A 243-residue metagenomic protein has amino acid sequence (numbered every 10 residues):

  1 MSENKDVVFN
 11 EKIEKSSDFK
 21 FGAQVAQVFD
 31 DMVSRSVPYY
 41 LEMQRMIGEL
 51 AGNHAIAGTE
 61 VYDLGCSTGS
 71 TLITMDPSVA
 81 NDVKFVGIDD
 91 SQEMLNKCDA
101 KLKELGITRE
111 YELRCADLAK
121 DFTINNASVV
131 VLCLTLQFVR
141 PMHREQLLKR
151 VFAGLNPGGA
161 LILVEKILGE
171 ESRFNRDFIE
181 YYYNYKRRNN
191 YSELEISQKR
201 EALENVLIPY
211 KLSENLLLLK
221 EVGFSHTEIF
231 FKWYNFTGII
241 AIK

Functional and structural regions predicted by a protein language model:
M1-V28: N-terminal, positively charged/glycine-rich alpha-helical extensions of SAM-dependent methyltransferases
Y39-A57: Conserved alpha-helix/loop element of class I SAM-dependent methyltransferases that forms part of the SAM/SAH-binding
G58-S67: Conserved class I S-adenosyl-L-methionine
Y62, T71-K120: Class I SAM-dependent methyltransferase SAM/SAH-binding core
V131: A conserved beta-strand element that flanks and buttresses the S-adenosyl-L-methionine
E145-P157: A short glycine-rich, Lys/Arg-flanked "PGG" loop and its adjoining helix->strand segment in the class I
G158-K166: Conserved beta-strand signature within the Rossmann-like core of class I S-adenosyl-L-methionine
I167-L218: C-terminal alpha-helical "lid/dimerization" subdomain adjacent to the S-adenosyl-L-methionine
